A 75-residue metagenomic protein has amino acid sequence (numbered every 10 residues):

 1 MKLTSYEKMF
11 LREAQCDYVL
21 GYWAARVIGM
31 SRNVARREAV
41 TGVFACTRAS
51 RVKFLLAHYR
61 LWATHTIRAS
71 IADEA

Functional and structural regions predicted by a protein language model:
L3-I28, G42-A45, A49-I67: C-terminal alpha-helical interaction appendages
A35-A39: Small-residue helix-packing motif on alpha-helices
